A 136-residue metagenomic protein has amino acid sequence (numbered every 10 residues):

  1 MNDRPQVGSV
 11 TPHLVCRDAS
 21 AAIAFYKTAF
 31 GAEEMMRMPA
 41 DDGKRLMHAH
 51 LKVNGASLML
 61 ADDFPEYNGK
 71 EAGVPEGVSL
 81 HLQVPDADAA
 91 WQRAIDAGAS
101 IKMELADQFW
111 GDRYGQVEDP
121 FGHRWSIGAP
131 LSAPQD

Functional and structural regions predicted by a protein language model:
M1-V15, I23-P120, I127-D136: Vicinal oxygen chelate
